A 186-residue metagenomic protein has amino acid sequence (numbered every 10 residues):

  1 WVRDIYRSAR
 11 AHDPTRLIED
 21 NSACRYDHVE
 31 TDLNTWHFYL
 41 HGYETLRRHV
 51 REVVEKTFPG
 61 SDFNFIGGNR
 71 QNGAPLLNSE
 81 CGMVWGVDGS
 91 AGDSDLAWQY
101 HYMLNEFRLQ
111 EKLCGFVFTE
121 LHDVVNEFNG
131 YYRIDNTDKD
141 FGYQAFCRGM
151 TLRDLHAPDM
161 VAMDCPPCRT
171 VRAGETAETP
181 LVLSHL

Functional and structural regions predicted by a protein language model:
W1-L33, G73: Active-site neighborhood of glycoside hydrolase catalytic domains
N21, H37, T119: Conserved residues at the C-terminal ends of beta-strands
A23, Y39, C81: Histidine- and/or cysteine-centered catalytic micro-motif in compact active-site loops
H28-T31, G42-L186: Substrate-binding clefts and catalytic carboxylate motifs of secreted carbohydrate-active enzymes
